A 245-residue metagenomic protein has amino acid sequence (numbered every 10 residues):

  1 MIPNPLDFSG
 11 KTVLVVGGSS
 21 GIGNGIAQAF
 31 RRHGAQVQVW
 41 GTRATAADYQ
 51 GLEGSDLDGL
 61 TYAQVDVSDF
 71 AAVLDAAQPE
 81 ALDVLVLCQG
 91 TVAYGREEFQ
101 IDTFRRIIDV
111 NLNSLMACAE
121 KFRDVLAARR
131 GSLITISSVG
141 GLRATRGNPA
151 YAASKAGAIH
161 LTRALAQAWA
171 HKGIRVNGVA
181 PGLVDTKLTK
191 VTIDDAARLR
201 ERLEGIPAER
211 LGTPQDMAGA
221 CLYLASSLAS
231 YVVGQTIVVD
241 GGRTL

Functional and structural regions predicted by a protein language model:
S19-S20: Conserved glycine-rich cofactor-binding loop
G95-I108, R202: Substrate-binding pocket helix/loop in short-chain dehydrogenase/reductase
A119, S154, T162: Active-site helix of classical SDR
S138: Residue(s) in the substrate-gating loop at a strand-loop-helix junction that position the organic substrate next
R143-P149, H171-K172, E209, S227: Active-site loop immediately N-terminal to the catalytic Tyr-X3-Lys motif of short-chain dehydrogenase/reductase
A170, R175, V232-G234: Short, small/polar-rich loop/turn modules that mediate ligand/substrate recognition or access, typified
R210-V239, T244: C-terminal substrate-recognition "lid" of short-chain dehydrogenase/reductases
